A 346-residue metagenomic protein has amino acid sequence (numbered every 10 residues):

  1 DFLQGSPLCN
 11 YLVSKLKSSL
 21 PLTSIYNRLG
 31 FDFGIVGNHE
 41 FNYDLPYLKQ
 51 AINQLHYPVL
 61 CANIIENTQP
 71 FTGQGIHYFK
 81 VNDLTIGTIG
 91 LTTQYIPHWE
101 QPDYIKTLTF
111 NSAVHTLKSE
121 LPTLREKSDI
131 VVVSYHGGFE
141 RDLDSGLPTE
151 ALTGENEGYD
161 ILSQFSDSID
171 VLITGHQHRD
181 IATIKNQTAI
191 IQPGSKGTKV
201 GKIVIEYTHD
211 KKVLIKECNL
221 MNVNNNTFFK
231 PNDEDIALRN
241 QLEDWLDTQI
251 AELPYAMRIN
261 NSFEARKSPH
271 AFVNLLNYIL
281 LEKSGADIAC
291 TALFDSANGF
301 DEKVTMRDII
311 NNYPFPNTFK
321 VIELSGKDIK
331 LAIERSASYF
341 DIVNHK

Functional and structural regions predicted by a protein language model:
F2, E155-N156, N232, I236 (+2 more regions): Low-complexity, intrinsically disordered regions enriched in charged/polar residues
F2-T227, K267-I279, A289, S338: Acidic, metal/ion-coordinating pockets
G5, N10, Y43, E66 (+9 more regions): Generic structural "secondary-structure junction" signal
L20, S24, P46, H115 (+4 more regions): Generic alpha-helical secondary structure signal
L55-A62, T72-I76, I184, T188 (+1 more regions): Feature captures C-terminal
Y207-T305, N312: A short C-terminal boundary segment appended to hydrolase-like catalytic domains
